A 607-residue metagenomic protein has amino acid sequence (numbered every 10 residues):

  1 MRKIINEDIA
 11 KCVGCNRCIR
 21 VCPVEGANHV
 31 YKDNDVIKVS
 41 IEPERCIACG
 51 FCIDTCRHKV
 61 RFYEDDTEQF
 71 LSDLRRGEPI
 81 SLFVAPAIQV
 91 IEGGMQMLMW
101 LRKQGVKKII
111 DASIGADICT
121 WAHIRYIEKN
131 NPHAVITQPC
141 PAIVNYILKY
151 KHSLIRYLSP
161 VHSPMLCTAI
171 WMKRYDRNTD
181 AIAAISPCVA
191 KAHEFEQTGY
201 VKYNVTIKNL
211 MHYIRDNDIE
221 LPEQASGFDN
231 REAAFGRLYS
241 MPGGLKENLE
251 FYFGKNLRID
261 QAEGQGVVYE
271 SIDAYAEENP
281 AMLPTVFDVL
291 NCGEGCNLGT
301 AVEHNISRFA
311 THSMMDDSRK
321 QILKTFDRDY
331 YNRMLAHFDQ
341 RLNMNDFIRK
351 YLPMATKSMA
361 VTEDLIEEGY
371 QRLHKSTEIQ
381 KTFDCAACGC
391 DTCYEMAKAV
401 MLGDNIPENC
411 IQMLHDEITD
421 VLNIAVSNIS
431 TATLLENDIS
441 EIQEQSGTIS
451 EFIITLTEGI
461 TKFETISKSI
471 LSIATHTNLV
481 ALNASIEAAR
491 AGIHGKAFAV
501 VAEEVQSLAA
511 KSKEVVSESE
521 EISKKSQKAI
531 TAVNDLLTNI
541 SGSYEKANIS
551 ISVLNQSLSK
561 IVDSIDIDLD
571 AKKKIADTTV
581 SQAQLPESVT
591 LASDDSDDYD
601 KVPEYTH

Functional and structural regions predicted by a protein language model:
R2-I4, V13-E42, I47-D66, T300-N305 (+1 more regions): Iron-sulfur cluster-binding cysteine motifs and their immediate structural context in ferredoxin-like electron-transfer
R2-I5, A10-G14, R45-C46, T285 (+1 more regions): Short, flexible, mixed-charge glycine/proline-rich loop motifs that serve as phosphate/nucleic-acid-contacting
Y63-H374, E378-F383, D391-L402: Iron-sulfur-associated redox domains of electron-transfer enzymes in respiratory and anaerobic energy metabolism
T377-F383, G403-I406, Q412-F452, L456 (+2 more regions): HAMP domain helices
S430, N437-S446, S526, I530-D600: Alpha-helical coiled-coil heptad-repeat segments
E458-H476, E487-G542, I549: Parallel, heptad-repeat alpha-helical coiled-coil signal-transduction segments
Y599-H607: Intrinsically disordered, low-complexity terminal
